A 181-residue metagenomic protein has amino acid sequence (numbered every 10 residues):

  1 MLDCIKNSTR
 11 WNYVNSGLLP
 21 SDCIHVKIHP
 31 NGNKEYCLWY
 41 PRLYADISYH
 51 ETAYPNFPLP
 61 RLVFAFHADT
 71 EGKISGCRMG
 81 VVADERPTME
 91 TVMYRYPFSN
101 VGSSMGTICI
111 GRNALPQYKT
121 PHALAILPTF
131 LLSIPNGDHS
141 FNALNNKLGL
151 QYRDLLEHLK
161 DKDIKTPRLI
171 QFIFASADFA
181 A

Functional and structural regions predicted by a protein language model:
M1-K119: Compact alpha/beta protein-protein interaction domains typified by the UBC
T88-A181: Domain-scale recognition of soluble eukaryotic interaction modules
